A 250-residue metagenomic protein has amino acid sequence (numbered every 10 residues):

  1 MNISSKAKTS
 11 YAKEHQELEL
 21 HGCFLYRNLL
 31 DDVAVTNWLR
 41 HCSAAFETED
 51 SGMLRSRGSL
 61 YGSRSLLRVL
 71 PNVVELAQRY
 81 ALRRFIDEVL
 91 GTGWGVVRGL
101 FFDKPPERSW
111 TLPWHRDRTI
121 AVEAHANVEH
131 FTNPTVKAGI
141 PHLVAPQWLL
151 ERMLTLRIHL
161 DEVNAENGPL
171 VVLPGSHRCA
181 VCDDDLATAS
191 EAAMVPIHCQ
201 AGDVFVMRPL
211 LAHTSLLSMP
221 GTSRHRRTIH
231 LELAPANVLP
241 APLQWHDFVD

Functional and structural regions predicted by a protein language model:
M1-H21, R27-V136: Non-heme Fe(II)-dependent double-stranded beta-helix
G22-C23, G202: Catalytic palm active-site di-aspartate
L25-N28, G95-R98, T155, P169-V172 (+1 more regions): A structural signal for short, well-ordered beta-strand segments and their strand-loop junctions that often border
L30-D32, F101-K104, T119, E162-A165 (+3 more regions): Short, solvent-exposed loop/turn segments at secondary-structure junctions
T48, L170-V172, H177-V195, A201-V206 (+1 more regions): Non-heme Fe(II)/2-oxoglutarate
R98-L100, L156-I158, I229-L233: A structural signal for short, well-ordered beta-strand segments
R108-H198, P240-H246: Catalytic core of non-heme Fe(II) oxygenases with the double-stranded beta-helix
